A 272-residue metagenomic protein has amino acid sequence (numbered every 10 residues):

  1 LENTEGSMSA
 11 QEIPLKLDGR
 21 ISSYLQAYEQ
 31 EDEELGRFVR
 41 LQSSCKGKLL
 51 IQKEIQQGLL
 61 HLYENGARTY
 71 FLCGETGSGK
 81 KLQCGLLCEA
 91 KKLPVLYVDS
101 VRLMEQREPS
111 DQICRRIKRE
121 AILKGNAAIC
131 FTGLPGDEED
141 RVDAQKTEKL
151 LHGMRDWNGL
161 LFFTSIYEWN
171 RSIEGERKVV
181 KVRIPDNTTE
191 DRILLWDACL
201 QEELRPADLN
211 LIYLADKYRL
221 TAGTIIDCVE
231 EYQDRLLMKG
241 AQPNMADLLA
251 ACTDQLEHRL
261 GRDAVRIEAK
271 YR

Functional and structural regions predicted by a protein language model:
L1-S7: A short, conserved structural fragment
S9-R107, Q112-R119, G125, G133 (+1 more regions): AAA+ P-loop ATPase motor domain of ring mechanoenzymes
L123-L150: Conserved AAA+/SF3 P-loop NTPase catalytic/coupling segment centered on the Walker-B
